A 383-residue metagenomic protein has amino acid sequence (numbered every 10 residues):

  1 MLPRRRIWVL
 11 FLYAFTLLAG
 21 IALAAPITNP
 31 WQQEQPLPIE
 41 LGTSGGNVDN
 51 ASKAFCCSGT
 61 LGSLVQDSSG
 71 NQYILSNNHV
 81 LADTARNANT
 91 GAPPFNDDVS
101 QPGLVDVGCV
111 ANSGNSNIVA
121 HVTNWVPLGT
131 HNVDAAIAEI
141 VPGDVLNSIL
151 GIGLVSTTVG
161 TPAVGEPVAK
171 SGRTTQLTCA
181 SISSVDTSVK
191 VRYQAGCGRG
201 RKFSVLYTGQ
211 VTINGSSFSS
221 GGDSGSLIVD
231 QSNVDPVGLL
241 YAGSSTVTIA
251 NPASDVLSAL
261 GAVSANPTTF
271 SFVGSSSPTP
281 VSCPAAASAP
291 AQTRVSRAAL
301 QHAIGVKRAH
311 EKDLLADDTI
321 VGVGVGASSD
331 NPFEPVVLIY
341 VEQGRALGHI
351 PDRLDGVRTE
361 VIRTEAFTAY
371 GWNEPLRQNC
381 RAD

Functional and structural regions predicted by a protein language model:
M1-R5: N-terminal secretory signal peptides that target proteins for export/translocation
L10-G20: Bacterial N-terminal signal peptides
L23-Y73, R86-P127, V141, F272 (+5 more regions): Protease-domain processing segments flanking chymotrypsin-fold serine proteases, especially trypsin-like
N29-V205, G221, V229-D235, Y241: Serine endopeptidase catalytic core focused on the charge-relay Asp
L81, V256-L257, A346: A generic structural signal for short hydrophobic patches within well-formed alpha-helices
P94-F95, Q101, N112, G209 (+2 more regions): C-terminal subregion of chymotrypsin/trypsin-like serine protease catalytic domains
Y340-E342: Short hydrophobic/aromatic beta-strand micro-patches that form the beta-sheet surface supporting nucleotide- or nucleic
